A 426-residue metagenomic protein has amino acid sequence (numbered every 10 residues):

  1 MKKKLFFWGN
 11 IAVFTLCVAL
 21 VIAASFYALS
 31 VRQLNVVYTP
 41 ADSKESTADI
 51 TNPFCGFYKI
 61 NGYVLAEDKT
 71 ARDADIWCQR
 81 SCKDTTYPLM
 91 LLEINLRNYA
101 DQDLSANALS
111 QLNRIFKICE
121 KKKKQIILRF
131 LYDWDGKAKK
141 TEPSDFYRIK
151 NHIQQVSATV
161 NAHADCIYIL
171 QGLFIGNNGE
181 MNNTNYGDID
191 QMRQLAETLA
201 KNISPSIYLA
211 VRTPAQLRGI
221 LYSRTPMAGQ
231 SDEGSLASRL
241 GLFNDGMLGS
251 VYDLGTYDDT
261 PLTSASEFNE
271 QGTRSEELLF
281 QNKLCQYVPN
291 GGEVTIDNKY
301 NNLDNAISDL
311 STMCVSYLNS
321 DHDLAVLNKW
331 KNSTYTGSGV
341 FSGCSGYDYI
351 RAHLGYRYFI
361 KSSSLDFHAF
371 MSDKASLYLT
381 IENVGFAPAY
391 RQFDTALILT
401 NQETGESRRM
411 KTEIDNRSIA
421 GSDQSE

Functional and structural regions predicted by a protein language model:
S30-L89, E93: Boundary/entry segment of secreted carbohydrate-active catalytic domains
D75-D133, F146-R148, I203, I207: Aromatic-lined substrate-binding rim segments of carbohydrate-active enzymes
A108-Q125, E142-I169, D190-N202: An active-site-proximal structural segment forming one wall of the substrate-binding cleft that immediately precedes
I127-K137, V156-I189: Active-site groove signature of glycoside hydrolases
I169-L327: Catalytic-core regions of glycoside hydrolase
L303-D366: Catalytic cores of secreted or luminal carbohydrate-active enzymes
I381-P388: Short amphipathic, basic-aromatic surface patches that mediate peripheral association with negatively charged
R409-E426: A beta-strand/beta-hairpin structural motif
